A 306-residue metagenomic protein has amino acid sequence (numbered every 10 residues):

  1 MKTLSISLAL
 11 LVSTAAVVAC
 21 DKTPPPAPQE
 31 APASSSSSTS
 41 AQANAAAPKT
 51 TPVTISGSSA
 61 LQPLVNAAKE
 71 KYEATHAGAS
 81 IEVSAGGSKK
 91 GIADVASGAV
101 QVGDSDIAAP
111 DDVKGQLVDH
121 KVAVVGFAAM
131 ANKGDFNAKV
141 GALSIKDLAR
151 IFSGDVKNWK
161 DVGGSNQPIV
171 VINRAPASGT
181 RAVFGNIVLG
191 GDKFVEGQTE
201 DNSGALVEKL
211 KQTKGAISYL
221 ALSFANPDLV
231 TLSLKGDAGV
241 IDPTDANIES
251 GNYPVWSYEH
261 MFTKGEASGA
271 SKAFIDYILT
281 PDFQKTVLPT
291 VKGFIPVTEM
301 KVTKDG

Functional and structural regions predicted by a protein language model:
M1-S7: Bacterial N-terminal signal peptides that target proteins for export
S7-L8, T23: Intrinsic disorder/low-complexity detector
A15-A19: C-terminal motif of bacterial Sec signal peptides marking the signal peptidase cleavage site
D21-S97, S105-G306: Exported/periplasmic ABC-transporter solute-binding proteins
